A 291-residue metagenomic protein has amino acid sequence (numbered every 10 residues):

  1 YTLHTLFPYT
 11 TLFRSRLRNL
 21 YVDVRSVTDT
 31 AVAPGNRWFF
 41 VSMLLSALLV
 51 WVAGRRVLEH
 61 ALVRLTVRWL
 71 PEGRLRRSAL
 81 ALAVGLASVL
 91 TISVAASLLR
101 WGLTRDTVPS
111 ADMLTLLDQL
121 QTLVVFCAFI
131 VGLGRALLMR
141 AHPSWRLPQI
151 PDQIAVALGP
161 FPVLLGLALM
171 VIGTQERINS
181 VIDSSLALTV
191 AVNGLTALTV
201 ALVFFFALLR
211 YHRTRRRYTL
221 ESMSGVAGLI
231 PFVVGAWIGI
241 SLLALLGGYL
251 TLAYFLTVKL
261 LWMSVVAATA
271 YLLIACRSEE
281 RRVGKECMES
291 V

Functional and structural regions predicted by a protein language model:
Y1-H4, R18, L208, R215: Generic intrinsically disordered, low-complexity segments enriched for polar/acidic and small residues
Y1-L12, G284-C287: Short, small-residue-biased leader/transition segments that mark boundaries at the very start of proteins
L6-T30, P231-V234: Low-complexity, acidic polar-rich segments
S26, T30-K285, V291: Hydrophobic/aromatic interaction determinants used to assemble and anchor large protein complexes
